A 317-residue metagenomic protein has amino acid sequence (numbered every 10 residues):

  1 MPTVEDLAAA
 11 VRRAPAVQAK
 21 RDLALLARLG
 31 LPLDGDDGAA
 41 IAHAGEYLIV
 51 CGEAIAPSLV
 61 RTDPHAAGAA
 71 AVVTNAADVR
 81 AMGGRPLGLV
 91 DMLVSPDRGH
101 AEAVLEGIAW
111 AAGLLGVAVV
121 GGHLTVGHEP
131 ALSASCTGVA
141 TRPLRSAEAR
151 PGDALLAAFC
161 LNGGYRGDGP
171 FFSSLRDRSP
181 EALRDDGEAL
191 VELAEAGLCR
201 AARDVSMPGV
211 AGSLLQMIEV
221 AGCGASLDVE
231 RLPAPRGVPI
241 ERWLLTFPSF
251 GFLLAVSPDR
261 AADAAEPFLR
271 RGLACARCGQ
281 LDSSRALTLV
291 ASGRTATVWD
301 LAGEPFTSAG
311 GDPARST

Functional and structural regions predicted by a protein language model:
M1-T317: Helix-biased detector of long, well-ordered alpha-helical tracts
